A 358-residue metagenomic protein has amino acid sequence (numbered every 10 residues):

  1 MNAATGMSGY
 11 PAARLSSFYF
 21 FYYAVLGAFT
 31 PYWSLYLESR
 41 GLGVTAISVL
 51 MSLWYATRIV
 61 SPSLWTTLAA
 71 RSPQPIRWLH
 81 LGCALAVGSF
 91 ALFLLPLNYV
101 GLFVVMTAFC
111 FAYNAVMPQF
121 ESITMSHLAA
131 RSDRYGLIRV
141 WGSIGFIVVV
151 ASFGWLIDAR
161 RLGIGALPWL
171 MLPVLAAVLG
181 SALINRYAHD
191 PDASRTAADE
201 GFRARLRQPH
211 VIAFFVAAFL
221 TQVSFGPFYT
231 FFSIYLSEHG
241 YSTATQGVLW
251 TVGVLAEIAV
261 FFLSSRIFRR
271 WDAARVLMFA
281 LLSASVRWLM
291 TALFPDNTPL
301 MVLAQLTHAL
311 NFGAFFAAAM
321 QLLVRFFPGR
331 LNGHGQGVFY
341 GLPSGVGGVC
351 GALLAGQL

Functional and structural regions predicted by a protein language model:
N2-Y10, N185-L220: Juxtamembrane intracellular "pre-TM" segments in multi-pass secondary transporters
T5-R58, H210-L249: Helix-loop boundary and gating motifs at the non-cytosolic
F20, S89-F90, Y99-M117, F219 (+1 more regions): Hydrophobic core of transmembrane alpha-helices in multi-pass small-molecule transporters, especially MFS/SLC-type
V44-T45, A129-W141, T243-A244, F327-Y340: Loop-to-transmembrane helix entry/capping segments in MFS-fold secondary transporters and related SLC/MFSD carriers
V60-Q74, I157-D158, A259-A273: Helix-to-loop junctions at the C-terminal end of transmembrane segments in multipass secondary transporters
R77-A91, R275-M290: Structural signature of the two symmetry-related core transmembrane helices
T107-W141: Cytoplasmic helix-loop-helix junction between adjacent transmembrane helices in 12-TM secondary transporters
A166-L183: Symmetry-related core transmembrane helices of the 12-TM Major Facilitator Superfamily/SLC fold
